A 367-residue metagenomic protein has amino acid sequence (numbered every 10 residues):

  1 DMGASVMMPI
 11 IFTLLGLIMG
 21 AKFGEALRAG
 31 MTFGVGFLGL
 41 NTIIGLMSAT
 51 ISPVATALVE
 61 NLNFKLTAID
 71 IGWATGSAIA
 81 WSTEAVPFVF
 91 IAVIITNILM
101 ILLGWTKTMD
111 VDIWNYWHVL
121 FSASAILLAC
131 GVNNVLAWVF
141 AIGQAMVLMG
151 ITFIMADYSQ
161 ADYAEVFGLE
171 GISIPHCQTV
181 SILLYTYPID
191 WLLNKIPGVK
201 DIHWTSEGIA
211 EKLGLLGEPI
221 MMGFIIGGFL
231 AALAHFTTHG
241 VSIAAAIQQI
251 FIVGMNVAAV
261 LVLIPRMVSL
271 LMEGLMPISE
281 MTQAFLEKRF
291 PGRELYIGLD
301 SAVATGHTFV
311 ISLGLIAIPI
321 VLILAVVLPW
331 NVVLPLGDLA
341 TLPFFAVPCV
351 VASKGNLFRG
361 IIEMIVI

Functional and structural regions predicted by a protein language model:
D1-I43, E84-Y296, D300, A304-T308 (+2 more regions): Signature of multi-pass transmembrane helix bundles
A29, G36-P87: Membrane helical hairpin/interfacial module
A49, W73, V262, R266 (+2 more regions): A short glycine-/small-residue-rich loop at the edge of a beta-strand within enzyme catalytic domains
F64-I71, V89-F90, A284-E287, F309-I316: A broadly tuned preference for mixed-charge, low-complexity surface segments
I71-G72, I91-V93, G360-I365: Alpha-helical transmembrane segments of multi-pass membrane proteins
V135, Q248-L261, G314-V321, V332-I367: Alpha-helical transmembrane segments of secretory-pathway, organelle, and plasma-membrane proteins
A302-G314, I318-L322: N-terminal signal-anchor transmembrane alpha-helix
